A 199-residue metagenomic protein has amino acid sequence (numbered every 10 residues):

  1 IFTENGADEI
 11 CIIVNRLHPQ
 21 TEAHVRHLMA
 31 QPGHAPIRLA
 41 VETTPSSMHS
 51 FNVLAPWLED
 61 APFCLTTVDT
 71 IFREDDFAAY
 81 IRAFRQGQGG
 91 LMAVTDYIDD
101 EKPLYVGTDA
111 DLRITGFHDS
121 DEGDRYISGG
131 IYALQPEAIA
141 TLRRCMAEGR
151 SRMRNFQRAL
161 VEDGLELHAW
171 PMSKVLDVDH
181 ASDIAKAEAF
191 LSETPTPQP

Functional and structural regions predicted by a protein language model:
I1-L65, E148: Conserved N-terminal catalytic core of the sugar/cofactor nucleotidyltransferase
R16, T66, A133-L134, D179: A conserved hydrophobic position in a structured secondary element of the catalytic/binding core that shapes
H27-Q31, P56-L58, I81-F84, G107-L112 (+1 more regions): Short, hinge-like loop/turn segments at secondary-structure boundaries
T44-H49, D99-E101, V175-V178: A short acidic, often aromatic-flanked loop/helix-cap motif at beta-alpha or helix-coil junctions that lines enzyme
T67-I71: The conserved acidic donor/metal-binding loop of glycosyltransferases
R73-A147: Conserved core of the sugar-phosphate nucleotidyltransferase
R113-L176, S182-Q198: Catalytic-core segments of class I nucleotidyltransferases/pyrophosphorylases that form NMP-activated intermediates
